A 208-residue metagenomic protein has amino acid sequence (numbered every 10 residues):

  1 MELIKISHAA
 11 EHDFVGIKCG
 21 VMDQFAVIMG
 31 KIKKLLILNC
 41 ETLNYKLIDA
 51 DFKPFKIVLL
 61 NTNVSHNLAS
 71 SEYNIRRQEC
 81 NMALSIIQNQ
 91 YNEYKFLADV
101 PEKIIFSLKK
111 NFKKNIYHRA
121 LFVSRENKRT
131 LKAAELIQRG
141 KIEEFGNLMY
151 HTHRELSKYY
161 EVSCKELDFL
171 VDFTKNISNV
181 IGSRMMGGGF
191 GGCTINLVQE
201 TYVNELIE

Functional and structural regions predicted by a protein language model:
M1-L59: Fold-level recognition of mixed alpha/beta catalytic cores in primary-metabolism enzymes, strongest
K34-G182, N196-E208: C-terminal nucleotide
G191-I195: N-terminal pre-core extensions flanking Radical SAM catalytic domains
